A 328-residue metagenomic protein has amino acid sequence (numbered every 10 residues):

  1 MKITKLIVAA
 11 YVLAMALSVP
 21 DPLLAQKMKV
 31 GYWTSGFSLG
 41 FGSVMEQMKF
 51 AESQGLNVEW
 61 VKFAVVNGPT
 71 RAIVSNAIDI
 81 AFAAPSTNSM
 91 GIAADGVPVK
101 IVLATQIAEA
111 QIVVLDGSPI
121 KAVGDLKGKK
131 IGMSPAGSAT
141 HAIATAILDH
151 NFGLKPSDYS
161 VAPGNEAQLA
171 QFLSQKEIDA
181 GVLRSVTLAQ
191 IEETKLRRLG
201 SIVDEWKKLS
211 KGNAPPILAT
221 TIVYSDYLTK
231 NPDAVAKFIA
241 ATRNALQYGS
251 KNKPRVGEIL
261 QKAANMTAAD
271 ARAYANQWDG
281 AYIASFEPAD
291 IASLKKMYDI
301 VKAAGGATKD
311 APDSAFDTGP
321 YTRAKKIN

Functional and structural regions predicted by a protein language model:
M1-L6: Positively charged n-region of N-terminal signal peptides that target proteins for export
V8-S18: Bacterial N-terminal signal peptides
V19-A25: Sec/Tat signal peptide C-region and signal peptidase I cleavage site
Q26-P163, F172-Q175, D179-S185, L199: Short, glycine-/small- and polar/acidic-enriched structural segments that line small-molecule recognition paths
K49, S53, V203-A214, G280-A289: Short, solvent-exposed loop/beta-turn-alpha elements that line the ligand-binding surface or hinge of extracytoplasmic
T87, Q168-L260: Pocket-lining segment of extracytoplasmic ligand-binding domains
T229-G306: Secondary-structure end/capping motifs
K295-N328: Conserved C-terminal helix/tail region of periplasmic/extracytoplasmic solute-binding proteins
